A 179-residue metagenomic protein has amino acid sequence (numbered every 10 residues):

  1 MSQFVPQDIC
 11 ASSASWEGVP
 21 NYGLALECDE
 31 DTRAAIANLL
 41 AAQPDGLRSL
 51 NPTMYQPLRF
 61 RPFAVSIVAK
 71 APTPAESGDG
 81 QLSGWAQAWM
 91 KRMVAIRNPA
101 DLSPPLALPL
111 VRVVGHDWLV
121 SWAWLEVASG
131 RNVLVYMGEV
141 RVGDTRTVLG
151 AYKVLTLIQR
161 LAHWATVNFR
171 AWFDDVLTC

Functional and structural regions predicted by a protein language model:
M1-A64, K70-T73, S129-C179: Charge-rich, low-complexity intrinsically disordered linkers/tails that border or connect globular domains
E17, R59-P62, S77-G84, S103-P105: Short, well-structured alpha-helical interface segments that form or flank functional binding sites
G23, A64-A69, P105-V114: Extended hydrophobic secondary-structure segments that form protein cores and membrane-embedded regions
L24, A69, G84-Q87, K91 (+1 more regions): Ordered, helix-dominated protein-protein interaction surfaces in large eukaryotic regulatory proteins
I36-D45, S83-P99: Short linear motifs at secondary-structure transitions and domain/linker junctions
P74-D79, W89-G130: Nucleic-acid nuclease catalytic cores
